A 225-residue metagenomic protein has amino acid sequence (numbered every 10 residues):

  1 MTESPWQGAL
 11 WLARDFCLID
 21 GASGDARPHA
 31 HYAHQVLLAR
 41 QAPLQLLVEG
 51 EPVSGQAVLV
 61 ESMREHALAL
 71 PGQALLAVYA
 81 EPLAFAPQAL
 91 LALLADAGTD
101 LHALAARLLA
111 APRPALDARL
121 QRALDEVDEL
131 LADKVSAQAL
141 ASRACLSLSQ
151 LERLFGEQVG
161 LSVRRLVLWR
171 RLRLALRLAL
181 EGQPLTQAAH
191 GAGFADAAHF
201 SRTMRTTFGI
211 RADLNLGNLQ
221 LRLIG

Functional and structural regions predicted by a protein language model:
T2-A89: N-terminal regulatory/effector-sensing and dimerization cores that precede helix-turn-helix DNA-binding domains
L18-A22, A105-P112, E152, G156-G160: Short, Lys/Arg-enriched N-terminal segment that forms or immediately precedes the first helix of a structured domain
P52-S136, C145: Compact structured core domains
E81, R170-R173: Alpha-helical structural segments
A123-V135, F155, V159, L176-P184 (+2 more regions): Basic, amphipathic alpha-helical hairpins
Q138-V167, A189-R211: Basic/polar phosphate-binding segments, predominantly the helix-turn-helix DNA-binding elements of transcriptional
R173-Q187, G191-A195, Q220-G225: Intrinsically disordered, low-complexity basic tails/linkers immediately adjacent to helix-turn-helix/homeobox/MYB/SANT
L180, H199-G225: …primarily DNA-binding HTH/wHTH and HhH modules…
